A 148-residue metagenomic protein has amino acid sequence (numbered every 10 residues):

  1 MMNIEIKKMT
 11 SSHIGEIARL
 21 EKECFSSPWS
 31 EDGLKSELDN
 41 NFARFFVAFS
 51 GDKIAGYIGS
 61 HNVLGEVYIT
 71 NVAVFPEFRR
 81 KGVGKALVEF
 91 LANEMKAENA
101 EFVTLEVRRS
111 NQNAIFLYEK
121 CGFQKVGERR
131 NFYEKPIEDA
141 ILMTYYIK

Functional and structural regions predicted by a protein language model:
E5-E77, V88-F90, E94, E98 (+1 more regions): Acetyl-CoA-dependent GNAT
A43, E138-L142: Short hydrophobic/aromatic beta-strand or adjacent loop that forms the aromatic wall/cage of a ligand/substrate-binding
I69, V103-V107: Conserved hydrophobic beta-strand within the GNAT/NAT acetyltransferase core sheet that lines the active-site cleft
F75-K81, R109-S110: Active-site acidic-Proline motif in GNAT/NAT acetyltransferases
R80-N93, F116-K120: Conserved acetyl-CoA-binding loop-helix of GNAT-fold acetyltransferases
V88, N111-A114, N131-P136: Short glycine/proline-centered loop/turn elements that form peptide/ligand docking sites
E106, Q124-D139: Conserved catalytic-core motifs of GNAT/GCN5-like acyltransferases
Y118, F123, M143: Conserved active-site tyrosine of GNAT-family acetyltransferases
